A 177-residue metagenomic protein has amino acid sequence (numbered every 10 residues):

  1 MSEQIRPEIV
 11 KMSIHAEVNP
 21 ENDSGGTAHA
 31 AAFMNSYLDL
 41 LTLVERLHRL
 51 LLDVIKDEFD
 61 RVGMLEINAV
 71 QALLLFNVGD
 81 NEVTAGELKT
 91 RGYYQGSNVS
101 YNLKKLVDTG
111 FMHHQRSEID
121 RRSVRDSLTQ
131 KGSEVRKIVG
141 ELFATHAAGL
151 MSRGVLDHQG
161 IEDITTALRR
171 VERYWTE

Functional and structural regions predicted by a protein language model:
M1-L65: N-terminal leader segment of winged-helix/HTH proteins
F33-L38, A85, T129, L150: A short, mixed-charge helix-start or loop-turn motif at secondary-structure junctions
S36, A69-Q71, K131, G160: N-terminal positioning helix adjacent to the helix-turn-helix/winged-helix DNA-binding module
Y37-D60, V135-G154, I161-W175: Hydrophobic alpha-helical core bundles mediating ligand binding, dimerization, or RNAP-core interactions
V54-S97: N-terminal helix-turn-helix DNA-binding core of bacterial DNA-binding proteins
K104-D163: Charged, amphipathic alpha-helical coiled-coil/dimerization segments
